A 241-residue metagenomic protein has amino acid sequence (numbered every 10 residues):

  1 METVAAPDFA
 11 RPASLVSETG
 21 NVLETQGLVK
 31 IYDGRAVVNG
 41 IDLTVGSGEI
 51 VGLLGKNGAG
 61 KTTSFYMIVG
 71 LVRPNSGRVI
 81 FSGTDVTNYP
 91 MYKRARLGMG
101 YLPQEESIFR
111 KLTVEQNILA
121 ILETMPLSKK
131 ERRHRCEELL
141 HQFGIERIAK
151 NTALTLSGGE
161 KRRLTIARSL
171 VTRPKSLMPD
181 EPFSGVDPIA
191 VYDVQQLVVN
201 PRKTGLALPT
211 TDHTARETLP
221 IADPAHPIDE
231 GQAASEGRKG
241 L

Functional and structural regions predicted by a protein language model:
L54-K56: The feature captures the beta-strand-to-loop junction immediately N-terminal to the Walker
V69: Helix-to-loop junction immediately C-terminal to a conserved catalytic motif
G77-T84, L97, R135: Conserved ABC transporter NBD signature motif
L119, K130-I148, Q195-V199: Conserved ABC ATPase "signature" region
T152-L156, E160: Conserved ABC ATPase signature
R173: Conserved catalytic motifs of ABC-family nucleotide-binding domains
L177-D180: Catalytic Walker B motif of ABC-type/P-loop ATPase nucleotide-binding domains
